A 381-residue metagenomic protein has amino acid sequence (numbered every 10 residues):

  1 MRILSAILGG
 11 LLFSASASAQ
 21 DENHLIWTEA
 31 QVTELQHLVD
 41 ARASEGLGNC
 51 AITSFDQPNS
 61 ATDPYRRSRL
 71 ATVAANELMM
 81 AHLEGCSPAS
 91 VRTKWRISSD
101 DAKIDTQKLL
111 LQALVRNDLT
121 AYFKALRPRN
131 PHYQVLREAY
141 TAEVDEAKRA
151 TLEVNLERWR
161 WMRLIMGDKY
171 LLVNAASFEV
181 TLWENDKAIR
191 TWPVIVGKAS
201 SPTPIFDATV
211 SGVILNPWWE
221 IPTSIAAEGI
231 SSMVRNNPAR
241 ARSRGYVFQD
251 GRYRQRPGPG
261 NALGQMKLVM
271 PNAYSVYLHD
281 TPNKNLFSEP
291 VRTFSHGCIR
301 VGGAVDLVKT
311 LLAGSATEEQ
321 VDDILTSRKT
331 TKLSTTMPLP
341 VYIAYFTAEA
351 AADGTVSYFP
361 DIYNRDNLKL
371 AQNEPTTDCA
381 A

Functional and structural regions predicted by a protein language model:
M1-G9: Sec-dependent signal peptide recognition, specifically the positively charged N-region followed immediately by
M1-R2, Y65, G297: Hydrophobic alpha-helical scaffolding
S14-S16: N-terminal signal peptide c-region/cleavage motif recognized by signal peptidases
Q20-S99: Cationic-aromatic interfacial patches
T93-D100, N117-A381: Well-ordered beta-sheet/strand-loop patches within structured domains
S99-K108: Eukaryote-specific, cytoplasm-facing alpha-helical/coiled-coil scaffolding segments in long proteins
